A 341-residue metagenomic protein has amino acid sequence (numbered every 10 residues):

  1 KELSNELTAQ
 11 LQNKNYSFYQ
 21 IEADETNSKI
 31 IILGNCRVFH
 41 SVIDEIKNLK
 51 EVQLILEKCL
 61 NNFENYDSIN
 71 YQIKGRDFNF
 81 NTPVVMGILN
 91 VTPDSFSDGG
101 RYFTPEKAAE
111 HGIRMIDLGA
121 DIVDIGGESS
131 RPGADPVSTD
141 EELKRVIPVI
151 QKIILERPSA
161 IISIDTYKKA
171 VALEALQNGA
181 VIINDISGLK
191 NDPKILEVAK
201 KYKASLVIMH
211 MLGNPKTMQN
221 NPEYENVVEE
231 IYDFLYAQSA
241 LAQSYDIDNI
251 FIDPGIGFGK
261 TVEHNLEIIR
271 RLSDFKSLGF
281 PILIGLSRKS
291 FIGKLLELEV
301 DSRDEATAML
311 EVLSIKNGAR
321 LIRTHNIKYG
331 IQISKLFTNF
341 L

Functional and structural regions predicted by a protein language model:
K1-Q10, A23-I32, R37-N90, L341: N-terminal amphipathic alpha-helix/helix-capping segment at the start of soluble metabolic enzymes
K1-Y19, A23-L33, S97-E106, E110-H111 (+6 more regions): Active-site-adjacent loop and "lid" segments of alpha/beta metabolic enzymes
D44-L60, I122-D124, S163, N184-D185 (+4 more regions): Conserved beta-strand positions in the central sheet of alpha/beta enzyme cores
M86, A120, I161, V181 (+1 more regions): Hydrophobic "anchor" residues on beta-strands that sit immediately upstream of conserved functional sites
E110-G126, N317-G318: Catalytic domains of carbohydrate-active enzymes, especially glycoside hydrolases
Q243-F251: Short, structured loop/turn "capping" segments at alpha-beta junctions
F251-G257: Short acidic, glycine-rich surface-loop motifs adjacent to enzyme active sites
